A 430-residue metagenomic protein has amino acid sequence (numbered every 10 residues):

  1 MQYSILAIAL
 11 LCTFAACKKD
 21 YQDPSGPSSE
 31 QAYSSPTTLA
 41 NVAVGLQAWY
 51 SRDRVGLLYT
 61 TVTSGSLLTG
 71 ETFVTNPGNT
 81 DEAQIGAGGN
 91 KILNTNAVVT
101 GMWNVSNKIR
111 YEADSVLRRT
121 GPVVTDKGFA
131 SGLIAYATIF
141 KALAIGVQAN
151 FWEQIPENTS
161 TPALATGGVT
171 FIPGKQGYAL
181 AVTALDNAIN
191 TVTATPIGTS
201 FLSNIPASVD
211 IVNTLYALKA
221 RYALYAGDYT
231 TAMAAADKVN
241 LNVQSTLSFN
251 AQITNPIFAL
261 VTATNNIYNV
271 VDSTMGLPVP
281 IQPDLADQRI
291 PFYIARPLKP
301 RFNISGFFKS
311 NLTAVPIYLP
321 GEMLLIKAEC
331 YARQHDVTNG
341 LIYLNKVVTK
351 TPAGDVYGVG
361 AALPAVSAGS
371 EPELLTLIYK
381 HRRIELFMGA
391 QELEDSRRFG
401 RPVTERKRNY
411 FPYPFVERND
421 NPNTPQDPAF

Functional and structural regions predicted by a protein language model:
M1-S25: Bacterial Sec-dependent N-terminal signal peptides
C17-S66, A236, L341, R401-F430: Membrane-proximal, proline-rich intrinsically disordered regions
K18, A184-A188, V192, V212-L247: Aromatic-residue-lined binding/catalytic grooves and analogous aromatic/hydrophobic interfacial grooves in multimeric
A40, N79-W152, G168, I172-K175 (+6 more regions): Conserved, well-structured interaction surfaces
N41, D81-I85, G227-L324, T351-P364 (+5 more regions): Hydrophobic-face positions in mid-chain alpha helices that act as interaction patches
F151-T183: Short coil/linker segments at helix-helix boundaries
